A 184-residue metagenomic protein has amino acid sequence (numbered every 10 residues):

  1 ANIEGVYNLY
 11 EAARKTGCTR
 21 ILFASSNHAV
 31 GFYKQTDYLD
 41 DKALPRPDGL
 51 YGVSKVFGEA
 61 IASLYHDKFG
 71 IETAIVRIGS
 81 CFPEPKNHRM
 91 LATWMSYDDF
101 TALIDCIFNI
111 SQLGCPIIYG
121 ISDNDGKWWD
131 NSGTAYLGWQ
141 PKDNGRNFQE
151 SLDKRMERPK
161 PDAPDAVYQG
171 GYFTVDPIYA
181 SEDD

Functional and structural regions predicted by a protein language model:
I3-L9, C18, S54-A62, F100: Conserved catalytic Lys-bearing alpha helix of Rossmann-like short-chain dehydrogenase/reductases
E4-R46: Conserved Rossmann-fold NAD(P)-dependent oxidoreductase catalytic core, especially the SDR/UDP-sugar
T16, R77-E84, W94-P116, D123: Alpha-helical substrate-binding/gating segment
A29, R46, L50, K68-L91: Flexible, glycine-rich beta-alpha linker
K34-G70: Catalytic helix-loop patch of NAD(P)-dependent Rossmann-fold dehydrogenases
E72-T73, I107-S132, Y136-L137, P141: Core catalytic loop region at the nicotinamide-binding pocket of NAD(P)H-dependent oxidoreductases
D123-Q140, R155-E182: Conserved C-terminal active-site "lid" loop/helix of NAD(P)H-dependent oxidoreductases that clamps the redox cofactor
